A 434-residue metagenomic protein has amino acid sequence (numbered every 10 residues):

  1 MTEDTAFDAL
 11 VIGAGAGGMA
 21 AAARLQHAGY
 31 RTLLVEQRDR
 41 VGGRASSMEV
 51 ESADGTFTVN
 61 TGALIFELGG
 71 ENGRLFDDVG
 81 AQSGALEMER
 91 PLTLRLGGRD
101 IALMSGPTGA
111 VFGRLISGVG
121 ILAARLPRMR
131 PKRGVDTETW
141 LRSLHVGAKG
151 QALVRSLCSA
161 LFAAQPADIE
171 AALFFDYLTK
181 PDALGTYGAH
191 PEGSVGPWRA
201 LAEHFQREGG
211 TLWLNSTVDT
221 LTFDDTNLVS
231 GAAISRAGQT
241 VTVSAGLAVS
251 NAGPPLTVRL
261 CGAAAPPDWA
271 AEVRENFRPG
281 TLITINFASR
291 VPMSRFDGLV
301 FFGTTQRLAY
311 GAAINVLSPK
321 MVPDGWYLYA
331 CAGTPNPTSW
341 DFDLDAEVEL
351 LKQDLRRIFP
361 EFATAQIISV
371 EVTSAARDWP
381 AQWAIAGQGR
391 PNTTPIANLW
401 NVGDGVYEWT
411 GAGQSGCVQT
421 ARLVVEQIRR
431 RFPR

Functional and structural regions predicted by a protein language model:
F7-L34: N-terminal Rossmann-like FAD-binding beta1-loop-alpha1 element of flavoenzymes
Q26-E51: Glycine-rich FAD pyrophosphate-binding loop
R40, S47, A53-M88, G118-K132: Conserved FAD-binding subdomain of flavin-dependent enzymes
G73-R95, H145-V154, P279, S294-R295: A short alpha-helix-loop-beta-strand transition element characteristic of N-terminal alpha/beta dinucleotide-binding
D100, G106-G188: Rossmann-like flavin
Y177-V243: Helical element adjacent to the flavin cofactor pocket in flavoenzyme catalytic cores
D219-Y327, T338-S339: Mid-domain catalytic core of redox enzymes that form a hydrophobic substrate pocket/lid adjacent to a catalytic redox
A313-R434: Conserved flavin/dinucleotide-binding core of flavoenzymes
